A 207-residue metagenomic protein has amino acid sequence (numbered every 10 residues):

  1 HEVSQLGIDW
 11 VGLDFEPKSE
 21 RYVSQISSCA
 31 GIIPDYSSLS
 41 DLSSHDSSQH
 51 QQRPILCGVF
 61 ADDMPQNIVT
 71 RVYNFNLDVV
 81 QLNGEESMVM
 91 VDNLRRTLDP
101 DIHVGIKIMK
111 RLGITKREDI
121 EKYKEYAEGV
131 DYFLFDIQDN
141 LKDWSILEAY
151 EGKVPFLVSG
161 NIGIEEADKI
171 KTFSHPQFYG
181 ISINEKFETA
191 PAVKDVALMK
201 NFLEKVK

Functional and structural regions predicted by a protein language model:
H1-K207: Conserved N-terminal beta1-alpha1 strand-loop-helix module at the mouth
